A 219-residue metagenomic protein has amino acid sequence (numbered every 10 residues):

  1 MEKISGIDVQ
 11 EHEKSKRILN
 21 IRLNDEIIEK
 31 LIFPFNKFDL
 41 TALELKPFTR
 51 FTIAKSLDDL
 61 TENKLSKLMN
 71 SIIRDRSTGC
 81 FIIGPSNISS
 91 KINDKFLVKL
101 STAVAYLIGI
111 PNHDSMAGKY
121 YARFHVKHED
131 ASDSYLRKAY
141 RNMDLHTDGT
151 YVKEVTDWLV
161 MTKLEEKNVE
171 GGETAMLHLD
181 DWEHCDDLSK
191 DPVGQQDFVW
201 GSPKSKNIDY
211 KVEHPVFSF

Functional and structural regions predicted by a protein language model:
M1-L60, D75-S77, F124-F219: Active-site environment of non-heme Fe oxygenases that use a 2-His-1-carboxylate facial triad
F48-R50, S71-K91, L100: N-terminal, charged low-complexity regulatory/assembly segments
N63-I73: A short, acidic, amphipathic alpha-helical segment used as a generic capping/interface helix at domain edges
K64, I92-L100, V104: Short amphipathic alpha-helical segments
F81-G84, D114-M116, V160-T162: A structural signal for short, well-ordered beta-strand segments and their strand-loop junctions that often border
I88-K95, V169-E170: Short, surface-exposed beta-strand/loop "edge" segments at domain boundaries and coil↔beta transitions
T102-L136: A gly/proline- and charged-residue-enriched helix-loop-helix capping module
